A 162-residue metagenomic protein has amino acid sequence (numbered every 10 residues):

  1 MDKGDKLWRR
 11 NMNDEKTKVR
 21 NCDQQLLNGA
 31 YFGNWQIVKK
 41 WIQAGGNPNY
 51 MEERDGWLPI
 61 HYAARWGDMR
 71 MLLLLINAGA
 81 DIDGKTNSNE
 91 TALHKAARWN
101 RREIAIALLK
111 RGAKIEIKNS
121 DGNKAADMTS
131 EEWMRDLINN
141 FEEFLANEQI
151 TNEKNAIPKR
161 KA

Functional and structural regions predicted by a protein language model:
D2-Q25, R111, S120-A162: Ankyrin-repeat-protein effector appendages
V19, E52-E53, T86, N119: Ankyrin repeat boundary/linker residues
C22, D55-G56, N89, G122: Start-of-repeat signature of ankyrin repeats
D23-Y31, K39: Amphipathic alpha-helical repeat scaffolds
N28-G33, Y62-D68, K95-R101, M128-M134: Ankyrin repeat A-helix N-terminal signature
N34-I42, D68-I76, R101-L109, W133-N140: Ankyrin repeat structural motif
P48-N49, I82, I115: Ankyrin-repeat inter-repeat connecting loop/turn
